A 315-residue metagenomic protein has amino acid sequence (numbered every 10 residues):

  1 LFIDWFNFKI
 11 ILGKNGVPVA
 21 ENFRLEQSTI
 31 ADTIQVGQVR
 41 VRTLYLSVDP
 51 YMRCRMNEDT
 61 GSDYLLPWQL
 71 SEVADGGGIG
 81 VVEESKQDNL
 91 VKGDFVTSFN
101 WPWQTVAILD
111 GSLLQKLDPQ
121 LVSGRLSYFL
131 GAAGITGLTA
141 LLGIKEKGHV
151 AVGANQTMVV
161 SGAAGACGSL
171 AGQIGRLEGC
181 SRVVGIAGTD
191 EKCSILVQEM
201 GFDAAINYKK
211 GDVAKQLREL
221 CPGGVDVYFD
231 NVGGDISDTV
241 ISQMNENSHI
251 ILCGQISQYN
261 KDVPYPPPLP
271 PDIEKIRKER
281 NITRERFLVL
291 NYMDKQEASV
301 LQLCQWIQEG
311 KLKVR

Functional and structural regions predicted by a protein language model:
T29-V48, M56-P102: Glycine-rich beta-strand-centered segment in the early N-terminal region that forms part of a ligand/cofactor-binding
P67-V81, K92-G162: NAD(P)H dinucleotide-binding glycine-rich loop of Rossmann-like/cofactor-binding domains, especially the beta1-alpha1
S85-N89, G185-I195, K209, V213 (+2 more regions): Short glycine/proline-centered loop/turn elements that form peptide/ligand docking sites
F95, T157, R182, S248-H249: Short glycine-centered segments of the SAM/dcSAM-binding site in methyltransferase folds
T97, V159, I206, Y228-F229: N-terminal Rossmann-like NAD(P) cofactor-binding module of classical short-chain dehydrogenase/reductase
L130-G211: Mid-domain Rossmann-like dinucleotide-binding core that forms the NAD(H)/NADP(H) cofactor-binding site
D212-P222: Short amphipathic alpha-helix with an adjacent loop that forms part of the alpha/beta core around
D235-L312: Glycine-rich phosphate-binding loop and adjacent beta-alpha segment of Rossmann(oid) nucleotide-cofactor-binding
